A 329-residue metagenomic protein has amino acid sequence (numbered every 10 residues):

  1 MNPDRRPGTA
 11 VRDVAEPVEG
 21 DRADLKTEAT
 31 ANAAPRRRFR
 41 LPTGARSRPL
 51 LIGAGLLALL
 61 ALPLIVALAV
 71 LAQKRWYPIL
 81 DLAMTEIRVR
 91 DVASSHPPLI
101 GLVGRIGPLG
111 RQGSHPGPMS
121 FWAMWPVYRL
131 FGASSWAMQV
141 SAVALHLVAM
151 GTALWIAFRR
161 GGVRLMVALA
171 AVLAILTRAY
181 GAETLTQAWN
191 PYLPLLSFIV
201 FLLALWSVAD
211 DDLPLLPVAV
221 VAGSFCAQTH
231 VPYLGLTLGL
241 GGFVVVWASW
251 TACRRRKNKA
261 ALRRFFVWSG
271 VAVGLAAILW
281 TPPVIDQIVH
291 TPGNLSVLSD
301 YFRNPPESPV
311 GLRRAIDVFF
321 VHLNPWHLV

Functional and structural regions predicted by a protein language model:
M1-L68, S249-A276: Start-transfer (signal-anchor) and selected internal transmembrane alpha helices of multi-pass inner/ER membrane
M84, R88-S95, A252, V267-V329: Transmembrane-lumen/periplasm boundary regions of multi-pass, lipid-linked membrane glycan transferases
M84-R111, P118-W122, P126, E307-P309: Extracytosolic helix-loop segments that constitute the early lumenal/periplasmic catalytic or substrate-binding loops
V92, F201-V218, C226, T251-R254: Membrane-interface transmembrane helices that cradle and orient dolichyl/undecaprenyl
S135, Q139, H146-A149, A171-L195 (+1 more regions): Aromatic- and kink-enriched transmembrane "portal" helix at the membrane-lumen/periplasm boundary that abuts
V140-G162, V200: Transmembrane-helix motifs of polytopic, lipid-linked glycan transferases
A153-T177: Transmembrane-helix signature of polytopic, membrane-embedded enzymes that assemble or transfer cell-envelope glycans
L202-A204, L216-V244, L275-I278: Membrane-interface alpha helices of multi-pass inner-membrane proteins
